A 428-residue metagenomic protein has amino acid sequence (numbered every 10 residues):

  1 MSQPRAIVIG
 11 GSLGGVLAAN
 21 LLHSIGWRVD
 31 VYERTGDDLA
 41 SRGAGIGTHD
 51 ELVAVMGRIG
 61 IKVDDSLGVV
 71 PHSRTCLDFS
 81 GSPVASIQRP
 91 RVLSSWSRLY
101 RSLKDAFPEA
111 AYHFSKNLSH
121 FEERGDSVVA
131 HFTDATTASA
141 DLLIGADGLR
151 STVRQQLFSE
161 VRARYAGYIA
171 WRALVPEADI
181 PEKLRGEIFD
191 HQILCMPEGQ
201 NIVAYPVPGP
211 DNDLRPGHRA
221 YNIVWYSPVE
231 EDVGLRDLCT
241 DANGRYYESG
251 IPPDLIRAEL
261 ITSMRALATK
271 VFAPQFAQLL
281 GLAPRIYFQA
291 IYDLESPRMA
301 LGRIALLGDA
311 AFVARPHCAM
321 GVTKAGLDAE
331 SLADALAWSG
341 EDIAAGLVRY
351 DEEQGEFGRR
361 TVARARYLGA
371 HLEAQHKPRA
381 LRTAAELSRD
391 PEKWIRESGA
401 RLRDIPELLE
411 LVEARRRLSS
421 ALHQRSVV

Functional and structural regions predicted by a protein language model:
S2-P4, S24, D254, K270 (+3 more regions): C-terminal helical "tail/cap" subdomain of flavin- and related membrane-associated enzymes
V8-T35, I144-G145, W171, I223 (+3 more regions): Conserved mid-domain beta->alpha element of the FAD-binding
G26, V63, P71, E109-A110 (+2 more regions): Short, well-ordered alpha-helix to beta-strand connector turns
T35-F107, S119, L372: Active-site-adjacent segment of FAD-dependent monooxygenases/related oxidoreductases
L39-A40, V153-R154, A314-P316: Conserved protein kinase catalytic core
R42-G43, I59-G60, Q156-L157, C318 (+1 more regions): Short, flexible helix/strand-to-coil boundary loops that buttress conserved ligand/catalytic motifs in alpha/beta
D65, S80-P83, P90, S94 (+1 more regions): Conserved FAD-binding catalytic core of PHBH/FMO-like flavoproteins
